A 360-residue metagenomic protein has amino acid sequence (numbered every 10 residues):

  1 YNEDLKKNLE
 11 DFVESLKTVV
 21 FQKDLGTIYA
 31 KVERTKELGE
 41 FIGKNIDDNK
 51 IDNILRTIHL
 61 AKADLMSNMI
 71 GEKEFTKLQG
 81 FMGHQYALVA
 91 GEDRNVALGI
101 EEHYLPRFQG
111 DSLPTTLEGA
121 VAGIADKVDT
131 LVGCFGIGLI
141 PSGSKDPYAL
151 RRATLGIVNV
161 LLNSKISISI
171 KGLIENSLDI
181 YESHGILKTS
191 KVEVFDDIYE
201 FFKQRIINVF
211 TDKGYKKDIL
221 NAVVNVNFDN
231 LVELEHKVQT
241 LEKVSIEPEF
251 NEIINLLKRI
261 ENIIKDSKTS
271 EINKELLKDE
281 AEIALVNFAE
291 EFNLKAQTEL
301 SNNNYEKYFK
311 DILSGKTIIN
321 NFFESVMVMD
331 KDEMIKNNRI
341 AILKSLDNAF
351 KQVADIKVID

Functional and structural regions predicted by a protein language model:
Y1-D360: Amphipathic alpha-helical "coupling" segments that flank catalytic cores
